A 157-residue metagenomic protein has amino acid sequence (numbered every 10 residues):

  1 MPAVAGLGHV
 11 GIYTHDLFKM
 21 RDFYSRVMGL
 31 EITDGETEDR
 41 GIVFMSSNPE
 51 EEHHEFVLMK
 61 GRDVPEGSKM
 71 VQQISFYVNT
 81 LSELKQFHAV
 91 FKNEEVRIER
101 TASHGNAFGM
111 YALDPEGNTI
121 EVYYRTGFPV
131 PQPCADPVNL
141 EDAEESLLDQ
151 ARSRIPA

Functional and structural regions predicted by a protein language model:
P2, Y13-H53: Core segments of cupin and vicinal oxygen chelate
A5, H15-F18, S75-T119, Y124-V130 (+1 more regions): Vicinal oxygen chelate
A5-H9, K69-Q73: Short, solvent-exposed beta-strand edge segments and adjacent coil->beta transition regions
G41-V43, Q72, F108-M110: Short beta-strand micro-motifs in enzyme catalytic cores
P49-H53, V64-P65, L81-L84: Short, charged/polar surface micro-motifs in flexible loops or helix N-caps
E50-F56, G117-I120: Short, charged/polar, Gly/Pro-enriched secondary-structure boundary elements
K60-R62: Conserved donor-binding loop and adjoining core beta-sheet/short helix segment in diverse acyl/aminoacyl transferases
P131-P137: Flexible, disordered linker segments and immediate boundary regions flanking tandem C2H2 zinc-finger modules
